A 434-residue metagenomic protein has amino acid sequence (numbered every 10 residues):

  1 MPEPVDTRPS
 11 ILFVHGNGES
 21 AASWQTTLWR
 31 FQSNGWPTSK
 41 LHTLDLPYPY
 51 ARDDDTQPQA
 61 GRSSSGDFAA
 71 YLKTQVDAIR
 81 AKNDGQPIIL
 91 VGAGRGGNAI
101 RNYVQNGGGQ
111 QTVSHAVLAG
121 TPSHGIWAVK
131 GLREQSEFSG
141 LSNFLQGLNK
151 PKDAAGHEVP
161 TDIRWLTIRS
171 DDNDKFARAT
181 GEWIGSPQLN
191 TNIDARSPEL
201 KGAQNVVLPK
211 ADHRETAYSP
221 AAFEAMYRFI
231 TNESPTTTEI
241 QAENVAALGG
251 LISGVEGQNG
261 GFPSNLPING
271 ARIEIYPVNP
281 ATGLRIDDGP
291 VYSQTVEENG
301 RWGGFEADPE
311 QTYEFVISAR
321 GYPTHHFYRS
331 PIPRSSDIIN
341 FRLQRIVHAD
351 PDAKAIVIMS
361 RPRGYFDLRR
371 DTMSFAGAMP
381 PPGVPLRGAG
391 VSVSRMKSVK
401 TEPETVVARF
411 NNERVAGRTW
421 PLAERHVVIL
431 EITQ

Functional and structural regions predicted by a protein language model:
M1-V91, R95-G131, S234-A246, S253-Q434: N-terminal non-catalytic accessory region
S20-A22, T56-G61, S65-D77, A81-Q86 (+1 more regions): Helical cap/lid subdomain of alpha/beta-hydrolase-fold lipid enzymes that gates access to the catalytic pocket
